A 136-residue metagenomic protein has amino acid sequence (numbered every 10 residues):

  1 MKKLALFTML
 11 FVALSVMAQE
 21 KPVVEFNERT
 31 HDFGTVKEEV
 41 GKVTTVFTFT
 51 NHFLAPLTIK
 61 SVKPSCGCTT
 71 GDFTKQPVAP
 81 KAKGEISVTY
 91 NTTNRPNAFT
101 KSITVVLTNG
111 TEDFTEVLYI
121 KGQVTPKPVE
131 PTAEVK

Functional and structural regions predicted by a protein language model:
L4-L14: Sec-dependent N-terminal signal peptides
A18-T48, T111-K136: Long, low-complexity ectodomains and other extracytoplasmic segments of secretory-pathway proteins
E28-G34, T69-T74, I86-Y90: Short structured motifs
E38-E39, P80, R95: Surface-exposed loops/turns
T45-N51, V88, I103-L107, I120: Buried hydrophobic-core signal for structured, non-transmembrane domains
F53-E85: Surface-exposed binding patches on compact interaction domains or structured appendages
G84, N97-K101: Exposed beta-strand face motif in extracellular beta-rich ectodomains
N91-N97: Short, surface-exposed loop/turn segments at beta-strand-coil junctions that are enriched for proline with nearby
